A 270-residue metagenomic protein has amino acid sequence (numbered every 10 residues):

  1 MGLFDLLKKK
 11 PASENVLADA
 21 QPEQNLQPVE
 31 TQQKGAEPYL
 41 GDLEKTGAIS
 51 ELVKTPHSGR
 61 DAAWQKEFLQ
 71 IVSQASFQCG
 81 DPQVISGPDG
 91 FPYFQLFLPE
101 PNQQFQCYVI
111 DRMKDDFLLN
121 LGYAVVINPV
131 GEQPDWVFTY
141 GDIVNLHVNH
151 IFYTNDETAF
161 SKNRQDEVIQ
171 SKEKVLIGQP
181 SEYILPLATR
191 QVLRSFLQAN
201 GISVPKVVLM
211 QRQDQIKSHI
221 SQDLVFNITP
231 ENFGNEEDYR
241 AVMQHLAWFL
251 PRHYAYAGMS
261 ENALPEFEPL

Functional and structural regions predicted by a protein language model:
G2-L270: An interfacial alpha-helical scaffold signature
